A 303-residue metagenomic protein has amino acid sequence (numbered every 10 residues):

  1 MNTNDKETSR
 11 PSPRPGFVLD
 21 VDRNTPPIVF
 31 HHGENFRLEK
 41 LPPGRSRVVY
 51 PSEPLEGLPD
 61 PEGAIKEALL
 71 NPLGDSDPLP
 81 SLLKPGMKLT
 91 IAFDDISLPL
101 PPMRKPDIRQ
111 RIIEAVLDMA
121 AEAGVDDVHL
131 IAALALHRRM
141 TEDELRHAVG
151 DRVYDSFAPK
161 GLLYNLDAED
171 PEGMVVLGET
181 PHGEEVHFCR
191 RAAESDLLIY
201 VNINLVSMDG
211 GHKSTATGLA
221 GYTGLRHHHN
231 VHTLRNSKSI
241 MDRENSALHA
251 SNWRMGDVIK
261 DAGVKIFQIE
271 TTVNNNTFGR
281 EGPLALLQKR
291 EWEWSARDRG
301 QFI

Functional and structural regions predicted by a protein language model:
N2-K66: N-terminal amphipathic/basic leader segments beginning at the initiator methionine
L69-K84, E185-E194: Short amphipathic alpha-helices and their capping/turn segments at secondary-structure boundaries
L73-D95, E122-V125: Glycine-rich phosphate/diphosphate-binding loops that line cofactor/substrate pockets in enzymes
K88, A92-S97, N202, T271-T272: Short loop/turn segments at strand-loop or loop-helix junctions that form parts of catalytic or ligand-binding pockets
D94-Q110, L134-M140, I203-M208: Gly/Ser/Thr-rich loops at beta-strand to alpha-helix junctions that form or flank small-molecule/cofactor-binding
L100-G124, A220: Histidine-anchored nucleotide/phosphate-binding helix
G124-H137, I269: Short internal beta-strands
D155-I303: Conserved, well-structured core segments that form the ligand-binding/active-site neighborhood of functional domains
